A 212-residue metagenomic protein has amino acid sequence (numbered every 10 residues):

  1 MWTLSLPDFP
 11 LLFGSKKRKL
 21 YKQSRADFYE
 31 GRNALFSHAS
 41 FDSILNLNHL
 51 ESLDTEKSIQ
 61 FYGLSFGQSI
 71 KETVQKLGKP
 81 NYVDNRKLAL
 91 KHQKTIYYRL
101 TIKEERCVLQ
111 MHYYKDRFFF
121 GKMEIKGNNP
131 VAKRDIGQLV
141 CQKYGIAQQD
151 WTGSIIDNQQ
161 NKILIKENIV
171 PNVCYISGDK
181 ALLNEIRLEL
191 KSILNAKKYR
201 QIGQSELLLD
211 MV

Functional and structural regions predicted by a protein language model:
M1-L88, F118-V212: Non-cytosolic coordination micro-motifs
A89-R99: Short, hydrophobic/aromatic-rich segments at coil-to-beta transitions
L100-T101, K166: Active-site beta-strand termini and strand-to-loop segments that position acidic
K103-L109, Q159: Short, surface-exposed coil-to-beta transition loops
Y113-D116: Generic beta-strand structural signal
